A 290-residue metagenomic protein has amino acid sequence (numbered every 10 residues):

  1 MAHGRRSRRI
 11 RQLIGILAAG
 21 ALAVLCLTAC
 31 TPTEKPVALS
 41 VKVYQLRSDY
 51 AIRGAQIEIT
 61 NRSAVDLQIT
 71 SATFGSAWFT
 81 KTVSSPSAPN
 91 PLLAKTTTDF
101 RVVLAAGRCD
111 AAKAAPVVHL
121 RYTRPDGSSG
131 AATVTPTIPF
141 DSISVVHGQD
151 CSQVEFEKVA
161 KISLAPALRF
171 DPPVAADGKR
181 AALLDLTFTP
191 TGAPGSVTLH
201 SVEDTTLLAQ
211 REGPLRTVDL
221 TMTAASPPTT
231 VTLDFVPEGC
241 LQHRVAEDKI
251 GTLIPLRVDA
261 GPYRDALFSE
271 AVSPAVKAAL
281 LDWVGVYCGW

Functional and structural regions predicted by a protein language model:
C26-A29: C-terminal motif of bacterial Sec signal peptides marking the signal peptidase cleavage site
T31-T33: Bacterial signal peptide processing site
K42-I52, D171-R180: Short, solvent-exposed loop/linker segments at the N-terminal edge of repeated beta-sheet extracellular domains
T60-D66, A77, T189-G195: Short solvent-exposed strand-capping/beta-turn motif centered on an Asx-Ser/Thr pair
A77-D110, L207-H243: Intrinsically disordered, low-complexity Pro/Gly/Ser/Thr-rich segments with frequent PxxP/GP/PP motifs and embedded
G107-Q149, L241-P274: Terminal connector regions
D126-P214: Surface-exposed beta-loop interaction hotspot
R211-W290: Extracytoplasmic/luminal low-complexity segments enriched in Pro/Gly and acidic/polar residues that act as flexible
